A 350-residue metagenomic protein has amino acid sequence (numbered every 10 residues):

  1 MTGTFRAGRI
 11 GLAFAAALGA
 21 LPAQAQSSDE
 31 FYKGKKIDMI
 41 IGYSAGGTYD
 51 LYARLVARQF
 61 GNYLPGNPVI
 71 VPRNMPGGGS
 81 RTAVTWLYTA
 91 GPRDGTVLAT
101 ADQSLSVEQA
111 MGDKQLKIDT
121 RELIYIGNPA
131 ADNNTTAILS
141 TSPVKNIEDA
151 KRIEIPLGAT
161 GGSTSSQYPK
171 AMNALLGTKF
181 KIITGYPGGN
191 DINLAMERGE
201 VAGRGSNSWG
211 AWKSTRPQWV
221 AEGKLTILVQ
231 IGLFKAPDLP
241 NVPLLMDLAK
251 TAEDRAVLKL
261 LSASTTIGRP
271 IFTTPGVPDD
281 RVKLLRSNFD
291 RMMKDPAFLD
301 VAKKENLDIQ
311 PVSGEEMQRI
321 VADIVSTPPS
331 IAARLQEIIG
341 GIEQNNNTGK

Functional and structural regions predicted by a protein language model:
M1-R6: N-terminal secretory signal peptides that target proteins for export/translocation
R9-A20: Bacterial N-terminal signal peptides
L21-A25: Sec/Tat signal peptide C-region and signal peptidase I cleavage site
F31, I37, N62-N67, W86-V97 (+4 more regions): Hinge/capping helix and adjacent helix->loop/strand transition within the periplasmic-binding protein
K33-K35, A221-E222, L248, T266 (+1 more regions): An extracytoplasmic/periplasmic, membrane-proximal ligand-sensing/linker region
M39-A53, P76-G79, G158-S165: Extracytoplasmic "Venus flytrap"
V56, G78-S80, G95-E108, N128-A131 (+1 more regions): Ligand-binding clamshell of periplasmic/extracellular solute-binding protein-like
